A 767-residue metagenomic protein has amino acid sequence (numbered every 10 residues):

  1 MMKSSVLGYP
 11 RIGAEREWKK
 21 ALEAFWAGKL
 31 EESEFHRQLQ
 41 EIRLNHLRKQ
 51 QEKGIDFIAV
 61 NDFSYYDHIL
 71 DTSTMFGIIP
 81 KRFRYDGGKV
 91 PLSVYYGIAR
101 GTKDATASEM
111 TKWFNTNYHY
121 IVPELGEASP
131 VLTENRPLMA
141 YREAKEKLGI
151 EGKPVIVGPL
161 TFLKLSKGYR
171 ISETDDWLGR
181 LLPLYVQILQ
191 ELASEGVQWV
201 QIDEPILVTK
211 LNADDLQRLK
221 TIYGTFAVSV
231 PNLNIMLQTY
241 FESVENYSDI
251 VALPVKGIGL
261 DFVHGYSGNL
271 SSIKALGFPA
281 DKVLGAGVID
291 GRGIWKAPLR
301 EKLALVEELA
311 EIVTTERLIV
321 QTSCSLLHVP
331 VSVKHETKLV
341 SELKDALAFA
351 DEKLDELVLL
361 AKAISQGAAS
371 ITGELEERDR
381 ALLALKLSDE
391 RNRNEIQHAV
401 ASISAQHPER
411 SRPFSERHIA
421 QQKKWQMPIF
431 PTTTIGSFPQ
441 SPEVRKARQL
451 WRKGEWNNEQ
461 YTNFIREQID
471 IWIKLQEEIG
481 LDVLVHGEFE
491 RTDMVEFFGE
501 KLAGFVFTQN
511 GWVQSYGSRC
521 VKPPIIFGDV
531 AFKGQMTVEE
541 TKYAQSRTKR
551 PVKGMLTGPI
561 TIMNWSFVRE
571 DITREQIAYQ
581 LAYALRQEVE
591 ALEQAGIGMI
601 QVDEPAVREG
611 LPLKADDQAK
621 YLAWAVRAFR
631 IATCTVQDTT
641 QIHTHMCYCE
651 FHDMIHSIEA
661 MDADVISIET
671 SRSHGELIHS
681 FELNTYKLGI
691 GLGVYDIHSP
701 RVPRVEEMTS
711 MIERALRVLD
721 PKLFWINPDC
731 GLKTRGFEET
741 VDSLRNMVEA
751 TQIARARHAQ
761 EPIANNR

Functional and structural regions predicted by a protein language model:
M1-R767: Domain-level signal for soluble alpha/beta catalytic cores
